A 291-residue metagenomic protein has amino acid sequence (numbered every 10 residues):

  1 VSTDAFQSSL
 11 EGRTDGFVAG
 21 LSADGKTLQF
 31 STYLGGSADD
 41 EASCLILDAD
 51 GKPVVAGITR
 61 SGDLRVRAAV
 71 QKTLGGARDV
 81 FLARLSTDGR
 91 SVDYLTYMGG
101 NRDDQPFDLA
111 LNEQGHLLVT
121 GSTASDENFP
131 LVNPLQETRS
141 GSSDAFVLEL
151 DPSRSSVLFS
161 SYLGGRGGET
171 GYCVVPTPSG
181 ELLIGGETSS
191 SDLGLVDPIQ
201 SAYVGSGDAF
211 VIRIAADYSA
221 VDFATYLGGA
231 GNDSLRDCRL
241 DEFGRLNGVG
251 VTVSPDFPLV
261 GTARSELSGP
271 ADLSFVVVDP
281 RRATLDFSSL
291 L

Functional and structural regions predicted by a protein language model:
V1-L291: A sequence-level/structural motif corresponding to short, flexible coil/turn segments enriched in small polar residues
